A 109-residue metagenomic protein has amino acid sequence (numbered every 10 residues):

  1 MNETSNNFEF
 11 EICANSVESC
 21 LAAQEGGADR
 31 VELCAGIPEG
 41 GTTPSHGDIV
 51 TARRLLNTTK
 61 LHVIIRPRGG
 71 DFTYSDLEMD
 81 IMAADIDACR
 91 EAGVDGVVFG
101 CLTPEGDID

Functional and structural regions predicted by a protein language model:
M1-C13, V17, L21, R53-R54: N-terminal amphipathic alpha-helix/helix-capping segment at the start of soluble metabolic enzymes
M1-S5, V31, L56-T59, G93: Short helix-capping segments at alpha-helix termini
F8-A14, V31-L33, L61-I65, V97-F99: Hydrophobic faces of well-ordered beta-strands that scaffold small-molecule active sites in alpha/beta enzyme cores
V17-E25, I37-K60, D76-I81, C101-D109: Active-site-adjacent beta->alpha loops and helix N-cap segments on the catalytic face of soluble alpha/beta enzymes
G69-Y74: A short acidic, helix-capping loop that chelates divalent metal ions and anchors anionic groups
C89: Residue-level signal for inorganic ion chemistry
